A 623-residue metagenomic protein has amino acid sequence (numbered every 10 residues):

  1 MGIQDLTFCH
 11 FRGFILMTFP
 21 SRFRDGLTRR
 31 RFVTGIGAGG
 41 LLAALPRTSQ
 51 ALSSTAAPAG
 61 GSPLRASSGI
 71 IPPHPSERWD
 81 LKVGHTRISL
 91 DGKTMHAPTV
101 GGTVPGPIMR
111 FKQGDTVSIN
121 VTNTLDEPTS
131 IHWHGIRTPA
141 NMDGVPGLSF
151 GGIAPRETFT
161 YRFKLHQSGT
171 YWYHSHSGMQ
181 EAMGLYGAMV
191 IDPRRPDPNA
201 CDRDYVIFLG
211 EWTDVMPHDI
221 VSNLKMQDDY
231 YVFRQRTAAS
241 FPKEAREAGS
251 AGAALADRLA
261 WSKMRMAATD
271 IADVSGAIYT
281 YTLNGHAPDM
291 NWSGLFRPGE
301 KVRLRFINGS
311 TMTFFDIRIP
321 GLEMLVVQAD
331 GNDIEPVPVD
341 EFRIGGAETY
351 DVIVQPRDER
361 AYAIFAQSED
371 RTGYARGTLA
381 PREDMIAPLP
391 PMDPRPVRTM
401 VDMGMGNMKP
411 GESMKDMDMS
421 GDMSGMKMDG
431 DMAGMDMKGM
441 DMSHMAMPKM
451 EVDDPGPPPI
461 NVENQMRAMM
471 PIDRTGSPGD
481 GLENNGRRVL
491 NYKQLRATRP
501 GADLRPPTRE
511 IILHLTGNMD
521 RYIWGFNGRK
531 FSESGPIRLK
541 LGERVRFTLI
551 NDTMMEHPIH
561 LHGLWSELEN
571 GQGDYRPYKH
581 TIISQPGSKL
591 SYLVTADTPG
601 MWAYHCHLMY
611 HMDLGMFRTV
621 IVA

Functional and structural regions predicted by a protein language model:
L6, H10-F14, T18-L27, R31-G346 (+7 more regions): Histidine-centered copper-binding motifs that mark active-site loops of extracellular/periplasmic copper enzymes
S54-W79, M450-T475, G481, N485 (+1 more regions): N-terminal pre-domain segments of enzymes
K82-G84, A248-W261, Q494-T516: Predominantly extracellular/luminal regions of secreted and cell-surface proteins, especially disulfide-bonded
Q167, P356-D358, T598: Surface-exposed, short loops/turns at beta-strand junctions within beta-sandwich domains
R305-G309, F314-P320, V352-R357, A363-E369 (+5 more regions): A structural feature that tracks compact, well-ordered secondary-structure segments with a strong bias toward
P320-D333, N527-F531, D552-K579, M609-D613 (+1 more regions): Active/binding-pocket-proximal capping segment
I512-L513, G517-D520, S532-W565: C-terminal substrate/ligand-recognition segments
S566-D597, A603: C-terminal soluble interaction/assembly domains
